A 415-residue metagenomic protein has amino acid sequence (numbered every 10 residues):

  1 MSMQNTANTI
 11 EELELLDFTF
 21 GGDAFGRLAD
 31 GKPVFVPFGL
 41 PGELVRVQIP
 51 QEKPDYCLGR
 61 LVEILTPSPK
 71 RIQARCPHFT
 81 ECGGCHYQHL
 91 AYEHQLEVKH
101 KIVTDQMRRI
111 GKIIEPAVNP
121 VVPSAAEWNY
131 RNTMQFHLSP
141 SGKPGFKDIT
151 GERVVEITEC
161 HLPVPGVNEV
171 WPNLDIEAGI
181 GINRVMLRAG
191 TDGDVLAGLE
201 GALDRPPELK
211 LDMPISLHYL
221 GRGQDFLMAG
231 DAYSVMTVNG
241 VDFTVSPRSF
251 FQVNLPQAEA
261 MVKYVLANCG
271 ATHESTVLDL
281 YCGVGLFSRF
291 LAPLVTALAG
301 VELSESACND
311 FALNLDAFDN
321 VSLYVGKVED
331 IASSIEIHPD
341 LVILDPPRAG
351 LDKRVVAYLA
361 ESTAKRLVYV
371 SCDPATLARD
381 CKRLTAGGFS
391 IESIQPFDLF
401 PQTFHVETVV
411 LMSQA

Functional and structural regions predicted by a protein language model:
M1-H78: Terminal RNA-binding accessory module
S2-E12, F20, A24, E177 (+1 more regions): Rossmann-like S-adenosyl-L-methionine
A24-A29, G145-I149, G198, F311: Short, acidic/hydrophobic/Gly-rich beta-strand patch recurrent on exposed beta strands that often constitutes part
A29-D30, K53, L138-K143, I149-G151 (+3 more regions): Short acidic-glycine loop/turn motifs at beta-strand connectors
V62-A74, T80-I182: Extended interfacial segments that mediate partner engagement and assembly in macromolecular machines
N119-A126, L187-R188, G223-D225, P396-L399: Short, solvent-exposed loop/turn elements at beta->coil junctions and helix N-caps that rim active or binding pockets
L187-A202: Carbohydrate-binding surface patches
